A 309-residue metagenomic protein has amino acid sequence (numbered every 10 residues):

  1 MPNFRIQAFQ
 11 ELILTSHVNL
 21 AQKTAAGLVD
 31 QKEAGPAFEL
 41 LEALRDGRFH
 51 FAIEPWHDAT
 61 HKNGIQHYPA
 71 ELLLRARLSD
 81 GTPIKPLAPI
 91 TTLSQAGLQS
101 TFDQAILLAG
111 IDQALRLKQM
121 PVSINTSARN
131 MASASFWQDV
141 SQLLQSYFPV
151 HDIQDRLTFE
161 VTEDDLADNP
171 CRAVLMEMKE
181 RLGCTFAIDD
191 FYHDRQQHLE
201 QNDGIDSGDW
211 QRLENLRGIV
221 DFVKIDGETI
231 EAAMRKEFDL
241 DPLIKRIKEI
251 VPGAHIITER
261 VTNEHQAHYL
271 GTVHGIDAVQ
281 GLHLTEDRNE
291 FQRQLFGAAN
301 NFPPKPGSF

Functional and structural regions predicted by a protein language model:
M1-E33, L41-A43, E54, L73-G81 (+3 more regions): EAL-family c-di-GMP phosphodiesterase catalytic domain
L28, K32-G35, S94, L98-D103: Signal-transducing alpha-helical linker
H50-T91, D221: A short, well-structured catalytic beta-strand-centered motif of the EAL phosphodiesterase domain for c-di-GMP
H67, L98-V174, A232, R260: Catalytic core of bacterial c-di-GMP phosphodiesterases, primarily the EAL and HD-GYP domains, capturing alpha-helical
L107-L108, W137-S146, C171-M178, L199-W210 (+1 more regions): Well-ordered, non-membrane alpha-helical segments in soluble/globular domains
L115-P121, L182-G183, I219, P252-G253 (+1 more regions): Short glycine/proline-enriched coil/turn segments at helix->beta-strand junctions
C171, C184-I188: Eukaryote-skewed repeat-based solenoidal scaffolds used as protein-protein interaction platforms, primarily
